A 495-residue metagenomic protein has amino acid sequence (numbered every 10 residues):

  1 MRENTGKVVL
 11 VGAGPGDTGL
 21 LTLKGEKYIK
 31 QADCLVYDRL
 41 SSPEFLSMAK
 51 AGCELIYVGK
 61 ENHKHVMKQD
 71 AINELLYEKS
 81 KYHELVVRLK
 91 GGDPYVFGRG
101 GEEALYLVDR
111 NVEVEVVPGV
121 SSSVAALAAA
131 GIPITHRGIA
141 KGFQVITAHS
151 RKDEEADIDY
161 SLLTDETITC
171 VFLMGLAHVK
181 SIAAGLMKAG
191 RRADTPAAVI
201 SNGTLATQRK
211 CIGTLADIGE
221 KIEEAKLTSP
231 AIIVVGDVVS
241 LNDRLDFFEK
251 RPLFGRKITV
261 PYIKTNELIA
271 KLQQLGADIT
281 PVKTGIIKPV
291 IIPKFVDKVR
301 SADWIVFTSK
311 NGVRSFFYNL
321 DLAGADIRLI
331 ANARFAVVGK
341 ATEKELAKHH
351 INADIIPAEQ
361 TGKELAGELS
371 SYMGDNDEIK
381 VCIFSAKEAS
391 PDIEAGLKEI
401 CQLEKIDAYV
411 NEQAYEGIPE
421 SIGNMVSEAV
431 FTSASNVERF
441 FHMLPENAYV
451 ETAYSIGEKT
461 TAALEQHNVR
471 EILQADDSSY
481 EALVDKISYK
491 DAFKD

Functional and structural regions predicted by a protein language model:
M1-T18, L23-V120, A231, V306-S315 (+1 more regions): Class I S-adenosyl-L-methionine
K7-V9, D33-L35, C53-I56, E84-R88 (+8 more regions): Structural motif
P15-G16, C53, N62, K68-L76 (+4 more regions): Signature of uroporphyrinogen-III synthase
D17, D93-E166, I355-T361: Class I SAM-dependent methyltransferase SAM-binding "motif I" and its flanking Rossmann-like core
Y37, K90, P118, T147 (+5 more regions): Short beta-strand/turn micro-motifs composed of small residues that flank or help shape donor/cofactor-binding pockets
V108-N111, I134-H136, K188-D194, A323-L329 (+1 more regions): A short alpha->loop->secondary-structure connector
P133-H136, H149-D153, G185-I222: Catalytic phosphate-donor-binding core of small-molecule kinases
D153-A198: Conserved anion/nucleotide-ligand pocket segment
